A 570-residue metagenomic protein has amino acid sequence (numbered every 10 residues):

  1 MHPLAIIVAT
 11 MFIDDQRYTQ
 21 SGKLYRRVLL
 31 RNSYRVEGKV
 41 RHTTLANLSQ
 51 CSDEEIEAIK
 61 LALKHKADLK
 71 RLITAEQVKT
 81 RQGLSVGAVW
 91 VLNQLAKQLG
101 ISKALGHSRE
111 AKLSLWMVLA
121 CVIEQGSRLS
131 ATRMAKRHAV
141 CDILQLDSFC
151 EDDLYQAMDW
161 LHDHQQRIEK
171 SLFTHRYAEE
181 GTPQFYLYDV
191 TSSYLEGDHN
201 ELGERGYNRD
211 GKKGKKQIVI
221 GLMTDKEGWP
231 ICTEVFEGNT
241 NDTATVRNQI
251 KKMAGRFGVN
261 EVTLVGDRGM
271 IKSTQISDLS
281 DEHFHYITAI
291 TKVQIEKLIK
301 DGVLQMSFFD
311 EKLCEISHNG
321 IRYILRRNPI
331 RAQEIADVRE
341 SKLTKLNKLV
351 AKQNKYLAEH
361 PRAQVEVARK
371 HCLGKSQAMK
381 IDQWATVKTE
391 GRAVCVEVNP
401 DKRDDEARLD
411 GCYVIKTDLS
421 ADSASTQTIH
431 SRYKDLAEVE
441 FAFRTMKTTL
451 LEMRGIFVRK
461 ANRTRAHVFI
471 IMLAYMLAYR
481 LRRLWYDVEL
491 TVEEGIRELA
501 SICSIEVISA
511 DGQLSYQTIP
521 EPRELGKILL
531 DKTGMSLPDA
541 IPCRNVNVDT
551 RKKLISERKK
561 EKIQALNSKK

Functional and structural regions predicted by a protein language model:
M1-M11, A58-K66: Basic/aromatic DNA-contact patch characteristic of tyrosine site-specific recombinases
H2, A9-D15, Q20-R27, N32 (+2 more regions): Anion-binding and metal-coordination hotspots
Y18, L24-Y25, N32-H107: DNA- and nucleic-acid-binding/regulatory domain cores of transcription factors and nucleic-acid enzymes
